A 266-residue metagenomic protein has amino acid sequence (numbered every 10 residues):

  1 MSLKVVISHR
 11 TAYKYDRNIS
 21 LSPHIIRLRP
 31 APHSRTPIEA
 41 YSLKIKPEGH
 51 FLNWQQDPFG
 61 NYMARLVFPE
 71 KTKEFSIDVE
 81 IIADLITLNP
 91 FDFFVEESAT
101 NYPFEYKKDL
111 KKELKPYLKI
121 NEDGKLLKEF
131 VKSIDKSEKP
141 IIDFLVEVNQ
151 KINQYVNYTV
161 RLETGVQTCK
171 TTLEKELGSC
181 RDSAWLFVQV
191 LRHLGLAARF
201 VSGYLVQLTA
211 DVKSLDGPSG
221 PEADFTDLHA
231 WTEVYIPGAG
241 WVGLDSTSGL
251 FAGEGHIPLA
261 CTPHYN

Functional and structural regions predicted by a protein language model:
M1-K132, E138: Linear, non-domain "peripheral" regions
S2-V6, R35-K44, T159-L162, R192 (+2 more regions): A broad, low-specificity signal for short, low-complexity segments enriched in glycine/proline and polar/charged
T87-P90, V160, L191, G195-A198: Long, hydrophobic, amphipathic alpha-helical segments used as structural scaffolds
N89, T100, E163-T164, C169 (+2 more regions): Glycine-rich, flexible loop/turn motifs
F104-G178, L186, Y265: Secondary-structure boundary elements
Q150, D182-N266: Hydrophobic/aromatic-rich core segments of domains that either
